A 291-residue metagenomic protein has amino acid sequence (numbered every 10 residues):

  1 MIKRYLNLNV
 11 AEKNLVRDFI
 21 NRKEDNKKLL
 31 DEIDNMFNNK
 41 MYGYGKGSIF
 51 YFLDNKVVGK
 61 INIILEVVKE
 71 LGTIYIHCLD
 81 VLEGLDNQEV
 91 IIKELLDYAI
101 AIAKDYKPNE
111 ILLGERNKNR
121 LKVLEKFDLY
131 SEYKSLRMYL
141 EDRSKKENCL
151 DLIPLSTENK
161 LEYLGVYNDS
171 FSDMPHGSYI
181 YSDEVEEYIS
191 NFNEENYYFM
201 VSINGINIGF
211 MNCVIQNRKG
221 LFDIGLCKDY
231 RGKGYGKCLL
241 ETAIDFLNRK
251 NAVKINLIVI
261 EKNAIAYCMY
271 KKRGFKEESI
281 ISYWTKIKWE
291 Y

Functional and structural regions predicted by a protein language model:
M1-D18, D151-G165: A short beta-loop-alpha structural element at the N-terminal edge of CoA-dependent acyl/N-acetyltransferase catalytic
D18-N38, F171-E187: Conserved GNAT-fold acetyl-CoA-binding loop/helix
D34-E94, I208-K219: Conserved donor-binding loop and adjoining core beta-sheet/short helix segment in diverse acyl/aminoacyl transferases
E83-L150, W284-K286: Acyl-donor-binding surface of acyltransferase catalytic domains
N87-A101, L226, G232-R249, C268-K272: Conserved acetyl-CoA-binding loop-helix of GNAT-fold acetyltransferases
I111-G114, L221, I255-V259: Conserved hydrophobic beta-strand within the GNAT/NAT acetyltransferase core sheet that lines the active-site cleft
R116-Y133, K237, K262-S279: Conserved active-site alpha-helix within GNAT-family acetyltransferase domains
L150-R218: Flexible, substrate/cofactor-facing loop regions flanked by secondary structure within enzyme catalytic domains
